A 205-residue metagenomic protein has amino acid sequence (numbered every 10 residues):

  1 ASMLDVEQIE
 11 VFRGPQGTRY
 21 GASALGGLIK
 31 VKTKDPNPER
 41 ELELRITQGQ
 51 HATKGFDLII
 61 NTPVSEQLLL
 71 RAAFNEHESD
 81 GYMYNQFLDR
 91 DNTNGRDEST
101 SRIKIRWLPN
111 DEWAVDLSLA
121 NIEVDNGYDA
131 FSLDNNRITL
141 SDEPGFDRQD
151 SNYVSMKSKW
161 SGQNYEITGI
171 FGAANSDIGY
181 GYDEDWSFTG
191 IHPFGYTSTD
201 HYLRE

Functional and structural regions predicted by a protein language model:
A1-R13, Y20-L25, R96-S99: Periplasmic N-terminal gating module of Gram-negative TonB-dependent outer-membrane receptors
S2, V11, S23-I46, K54-I60: N-terminal periplasmic accessory domains that precede and gate Gram-negative outer-membrane beta-barrel machines
R19-Y20, G49, N94, G145-R148 (+1 more regions): Short Gly/Pro-enriched turn/cap motifs at secondary-structure boundaries
E41, Q48-S79, M83-N126, D150-M156 (+1 more regions): Transmembrane beta-barrel wall of Gram-negative outer-membrane proteins
E41-I46, Q86-D91, T139-P144, T189-Y196 (+1 more regions): Extracellular loop and loop/strand-boundary signature of outer-membrane beta-barrel proteins
H77, M83-D89, Y128-N135, Y180-S187: Outer-membrane beta-barrel translocator domains and adjoining extracellular loop/strand segments of Gram-negative
A114-S151, I178, G190-S198: Flexible loop and strand-edge segments within Gram-negative outer membrane beta-barrel domains
Q149-D150, S161-E205: Replace "related TpsB outer-membrane translocases also match" with "some related outer-membrane beta-barrels such as
